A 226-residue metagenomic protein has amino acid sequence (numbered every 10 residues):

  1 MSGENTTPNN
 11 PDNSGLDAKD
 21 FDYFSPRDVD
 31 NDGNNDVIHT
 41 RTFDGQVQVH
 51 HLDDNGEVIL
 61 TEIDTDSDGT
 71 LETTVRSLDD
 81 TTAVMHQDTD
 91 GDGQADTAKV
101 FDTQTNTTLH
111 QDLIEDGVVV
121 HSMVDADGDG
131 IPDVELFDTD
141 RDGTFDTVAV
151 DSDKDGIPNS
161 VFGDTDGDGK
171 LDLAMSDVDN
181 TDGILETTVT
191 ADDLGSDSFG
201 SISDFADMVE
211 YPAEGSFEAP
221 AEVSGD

Functional and structural regions predicted by a protein language model:
M1-D226: Calcium-binding acidic motifs and repeat modules
